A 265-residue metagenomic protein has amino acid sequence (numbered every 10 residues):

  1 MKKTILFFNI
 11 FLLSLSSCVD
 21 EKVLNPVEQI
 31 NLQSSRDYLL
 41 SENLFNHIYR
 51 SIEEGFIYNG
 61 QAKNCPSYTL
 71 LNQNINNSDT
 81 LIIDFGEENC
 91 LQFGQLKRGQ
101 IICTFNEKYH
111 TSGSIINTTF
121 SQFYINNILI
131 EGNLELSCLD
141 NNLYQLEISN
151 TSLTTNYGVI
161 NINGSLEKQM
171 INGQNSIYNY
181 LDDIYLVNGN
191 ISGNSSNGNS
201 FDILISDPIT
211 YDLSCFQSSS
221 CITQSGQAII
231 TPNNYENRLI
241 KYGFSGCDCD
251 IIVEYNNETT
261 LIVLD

Functional and structural regions predicted by a protein language model:
M1-T4: Positively charged n-region of N-terminal signal peptides that target proteins for export
L6-N9: Sec-dependent N-terminal signal peptides
S14-S17: C-terminal motif of bacterial Sec signal peptides marking the signal peptidase cleavage site
V19-D265: Low-complexity, intrinsically disordered segments exposed to solvent
